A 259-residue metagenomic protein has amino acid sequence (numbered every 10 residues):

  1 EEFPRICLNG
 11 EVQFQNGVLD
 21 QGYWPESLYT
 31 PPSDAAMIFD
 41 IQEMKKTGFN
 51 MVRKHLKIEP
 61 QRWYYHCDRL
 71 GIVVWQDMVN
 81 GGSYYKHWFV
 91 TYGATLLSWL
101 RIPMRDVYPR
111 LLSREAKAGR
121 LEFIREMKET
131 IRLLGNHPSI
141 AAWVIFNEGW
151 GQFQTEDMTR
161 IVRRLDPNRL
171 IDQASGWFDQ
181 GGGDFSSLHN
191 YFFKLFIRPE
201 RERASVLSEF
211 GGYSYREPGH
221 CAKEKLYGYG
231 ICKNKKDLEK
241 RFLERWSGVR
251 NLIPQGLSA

Functional and structural regions predicted by a protein language model:
E1-M44, Y65: N-terminal carbohydrate-binding accessory modules
I41-M44, M51-A259: Substrate-binding/catalytic cleft of secreted carbohydrate-active enzymes, primarily glycoside hydrolases
